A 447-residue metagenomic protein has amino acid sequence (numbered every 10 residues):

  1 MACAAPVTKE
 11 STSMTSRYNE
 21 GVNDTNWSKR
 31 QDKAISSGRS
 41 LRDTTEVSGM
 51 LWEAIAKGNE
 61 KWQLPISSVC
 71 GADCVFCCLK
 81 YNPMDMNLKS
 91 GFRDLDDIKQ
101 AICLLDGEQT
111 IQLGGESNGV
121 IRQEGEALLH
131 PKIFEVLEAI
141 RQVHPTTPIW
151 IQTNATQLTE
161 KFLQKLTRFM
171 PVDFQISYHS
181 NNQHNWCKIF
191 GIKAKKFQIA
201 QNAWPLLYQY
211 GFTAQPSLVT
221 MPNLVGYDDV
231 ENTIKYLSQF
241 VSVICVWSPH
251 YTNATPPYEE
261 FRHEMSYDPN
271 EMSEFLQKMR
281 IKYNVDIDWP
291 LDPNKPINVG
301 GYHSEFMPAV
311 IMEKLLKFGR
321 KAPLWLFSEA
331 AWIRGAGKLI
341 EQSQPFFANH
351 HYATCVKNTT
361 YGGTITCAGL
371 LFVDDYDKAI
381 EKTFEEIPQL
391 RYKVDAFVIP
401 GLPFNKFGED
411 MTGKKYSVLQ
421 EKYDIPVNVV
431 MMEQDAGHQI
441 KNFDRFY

Functional and structural regions predicted by a protein language model:
M1-W52, N298-Y447: Radical SAM enzyme core and accessory elements
S37-R39, V47-L95: Canonical Radical SAM [4Fe-4S] cluster-binding loop centered on the CxxxCxxC motif and its immediate flanking residues
Y81-D96, L105-H130, I140-L158, M170-Q201 (+2 more regions): Core AdoMet radical
D97-A101, K132-L137, F162, K196-A203 (+5 more regions): A general structural detector for well-ordered alpha-helical segments in enzyme core domains, enriched
I111-L113, V172-D173, Q198-H263, S273-V285: Conserved C-terminal portion of the radical SAM core fold that forms the substrate/S-adenosylmethionine-binding
I133-R141, L163-Q175, G226-I244, E305-M312: Short, electropositive alpha-helical surface patch
H184-F190, M221-Y227, V243-D268, I287-E305 (+1 more regions): Flexible glycine/acidic-rich beta-alpha junction loops that bind and position SAM and/or redox cofactors in anaerobic
T255-R334: A C-terminal junction/extension of Radical SAM enzymes
